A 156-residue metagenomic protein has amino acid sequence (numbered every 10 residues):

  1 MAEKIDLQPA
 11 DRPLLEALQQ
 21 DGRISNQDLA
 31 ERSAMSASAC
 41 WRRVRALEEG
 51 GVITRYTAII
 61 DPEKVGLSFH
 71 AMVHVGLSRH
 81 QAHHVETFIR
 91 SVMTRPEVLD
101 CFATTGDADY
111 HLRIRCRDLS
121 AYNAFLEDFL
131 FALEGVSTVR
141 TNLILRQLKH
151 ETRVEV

Functional and structural regions predicted by a protein language model:
M1-V156: A compositional/biophysical signature of low hydrophobicity enriched in polar/charged and small residues
